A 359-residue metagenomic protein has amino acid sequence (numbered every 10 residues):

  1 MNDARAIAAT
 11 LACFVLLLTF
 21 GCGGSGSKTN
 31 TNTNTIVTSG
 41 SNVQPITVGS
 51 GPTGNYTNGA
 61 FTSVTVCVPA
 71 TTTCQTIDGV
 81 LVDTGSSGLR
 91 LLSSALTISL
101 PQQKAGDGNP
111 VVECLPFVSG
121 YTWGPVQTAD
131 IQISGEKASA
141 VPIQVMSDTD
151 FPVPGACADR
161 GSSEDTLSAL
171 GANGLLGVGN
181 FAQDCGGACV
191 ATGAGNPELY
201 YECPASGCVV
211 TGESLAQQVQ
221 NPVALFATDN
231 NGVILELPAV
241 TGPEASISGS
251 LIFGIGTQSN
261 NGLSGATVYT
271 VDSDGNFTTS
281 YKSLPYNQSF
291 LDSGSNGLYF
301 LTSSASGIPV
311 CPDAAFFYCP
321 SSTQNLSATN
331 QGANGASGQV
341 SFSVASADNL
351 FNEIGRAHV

Functional and structural regions predicted by a protein language model:
M1-L11: Bacterial N-terminal signal peptides that target proteins for export
L18-G21: C-terminal motif of bacterial Sec signal peptides marking the signal peptidase cleavage site
G23-G26: Bacterial signal peptide processing site
N30-T57, A140-Y286: Aspartyl protease catalytic domain
A60-T71, T76, G120-A182, T323-H358: Aspartyl protease catalytic core from the pepsin/retropepsin fold
T71-T73, D78, G85-L89, T97-S99 (+3 more regions): Primarily extracytoplasmic ectodomains and periplasmic/lumenal surface modules that are beta-strand-rich
G79-D83, L89-L91, L175, Q288-D292: Short hydrophobic beta-strand that contains or immediately precedes a catalytic carboxylate
L96-S134, A224-A227, N231-H358: C-terminal catalytic lobe of pepsin-like aspartyl proteases
